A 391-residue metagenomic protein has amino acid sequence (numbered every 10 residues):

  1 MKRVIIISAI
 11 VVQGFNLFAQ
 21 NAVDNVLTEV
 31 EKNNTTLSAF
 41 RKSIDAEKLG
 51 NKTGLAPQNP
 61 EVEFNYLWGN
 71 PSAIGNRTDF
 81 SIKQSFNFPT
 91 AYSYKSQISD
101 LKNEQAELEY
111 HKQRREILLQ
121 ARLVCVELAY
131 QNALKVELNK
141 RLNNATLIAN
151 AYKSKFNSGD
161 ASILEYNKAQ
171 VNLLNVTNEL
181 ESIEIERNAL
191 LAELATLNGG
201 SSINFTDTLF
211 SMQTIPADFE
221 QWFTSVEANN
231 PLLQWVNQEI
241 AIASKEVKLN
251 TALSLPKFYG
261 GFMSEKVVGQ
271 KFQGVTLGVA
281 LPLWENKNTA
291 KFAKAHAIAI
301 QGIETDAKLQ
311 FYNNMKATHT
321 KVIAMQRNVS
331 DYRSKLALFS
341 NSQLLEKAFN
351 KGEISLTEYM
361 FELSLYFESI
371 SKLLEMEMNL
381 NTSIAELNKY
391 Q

Functional and structural regions predicted by a protein language model:
M1-L27, E31, Q391: Bacterial Sec-dependent N-terminal signal peptides
F18-E61, F86, D160-L164, K168 (+3 more regions): Bacterial Sec-pathway N-terminal export signals of envelope proteins
Q20-E127, N139, I163, I183: Short flexible linkers and secondary-structure junctions
S38-K42, L55, N87-I117, L164-K168 (+3 more regions): Sec/SRP-type N-terminal targeting helices
P60-Q97, T208-P216, Y259-K294: Small/polar, glycine/serine/threonine/aspartate-rich low-complexity segments that form flexible
R114, N175-G200, A337-Q391: Short segments within alpha-helical structural elements
E116-N229, T318, V322-M325, Y366: Periplasmic alpha-helical coiled-coil/stalk elements that build and connect Gram-negative outer-membrane
